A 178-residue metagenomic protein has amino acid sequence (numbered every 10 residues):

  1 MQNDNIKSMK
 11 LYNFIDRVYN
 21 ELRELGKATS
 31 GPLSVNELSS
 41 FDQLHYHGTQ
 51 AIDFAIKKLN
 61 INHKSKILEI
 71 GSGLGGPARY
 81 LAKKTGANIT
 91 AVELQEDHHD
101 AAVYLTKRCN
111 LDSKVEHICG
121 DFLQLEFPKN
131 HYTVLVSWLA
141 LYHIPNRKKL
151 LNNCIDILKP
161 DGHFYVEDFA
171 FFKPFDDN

Functional and structural regions predicted by a protein language model:
M1-N36: N-terminal, positively charged/glycine-rich alpha-helical extensions of SAM-dependent methyltransferases
N36-Y46: Class I SAM-dependent methyltransferase Rossmann-like catalytic core, especially the SAM/SAH-binding loop
H45-H63: Conserved alpha-helix/loop element of class I SAM-dependent methyltransferases that forms part of the SAM/SAH-binding
K66-I70, L74-Q124: Class I SAM-dependent methyltransferase SAM/SAH-binding core
L125-L135: A short acidic, Gly/Pro-enriched loop at the edge of an enzyme's catalytic core that lines a small-molecule cofactor
T133-N146: A short SAM/SAH-binding and catalytic strip from SAM-dependent methyltransferases
K148-H163: A short glycine-rich, Lys/Arg-flanked "PGG" loop and its adjoining helix->strand segment in the class I
Y165-N178: Conserved class I S-adenosyl-L-methionine
